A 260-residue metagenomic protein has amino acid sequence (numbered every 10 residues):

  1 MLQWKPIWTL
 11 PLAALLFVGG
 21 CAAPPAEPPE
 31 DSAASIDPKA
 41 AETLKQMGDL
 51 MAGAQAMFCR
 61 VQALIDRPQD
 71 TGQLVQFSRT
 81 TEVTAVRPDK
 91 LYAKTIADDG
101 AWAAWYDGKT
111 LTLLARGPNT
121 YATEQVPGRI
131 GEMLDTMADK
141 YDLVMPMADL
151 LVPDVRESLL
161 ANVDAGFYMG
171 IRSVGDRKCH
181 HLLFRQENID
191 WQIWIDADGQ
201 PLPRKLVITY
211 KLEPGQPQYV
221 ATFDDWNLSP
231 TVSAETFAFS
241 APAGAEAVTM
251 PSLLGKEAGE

Functional and structural regions predicted by a protein language model:
M1-P11: Bacterial N-terminal signal peptides that target proteins for export
V18-G20: C-terminal motif of bacterial Sec signal peptides marking the signal peptidase cleavage site
A22-P24: Bacterial signal peptide processing site
D31, S35-T43, L114-K178, S240-A243 (+1 more regions): Flexible, processing/modification-adjacent segments and terminal tails in exported/periplasmic/extracellular proteins
S35-T120: N-terminal mature ectodomain segment of secretory-pathway/periplasmic proteins
Q62, T112-L113, A161-G244, V248-L254: Gly/Pro-enriched, hydrophobic low-complexity segments that function as extracytoplasmic propeptides/linkers
W105-D107, A122-G128, I195, V220-F223: Short amphipathic beta-strand/extended segments with alternating polar/hydrophobic composition
